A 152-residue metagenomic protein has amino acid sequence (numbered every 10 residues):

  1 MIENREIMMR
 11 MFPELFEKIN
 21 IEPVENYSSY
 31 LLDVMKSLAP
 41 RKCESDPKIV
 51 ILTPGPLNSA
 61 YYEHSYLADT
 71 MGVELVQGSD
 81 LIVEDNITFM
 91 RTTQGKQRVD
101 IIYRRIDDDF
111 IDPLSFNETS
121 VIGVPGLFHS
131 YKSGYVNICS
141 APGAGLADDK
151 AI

Functional and structural regions predicted by a protein language model:
M1-I152: Domain-scale recognition of functional cores that engage charged ligands
